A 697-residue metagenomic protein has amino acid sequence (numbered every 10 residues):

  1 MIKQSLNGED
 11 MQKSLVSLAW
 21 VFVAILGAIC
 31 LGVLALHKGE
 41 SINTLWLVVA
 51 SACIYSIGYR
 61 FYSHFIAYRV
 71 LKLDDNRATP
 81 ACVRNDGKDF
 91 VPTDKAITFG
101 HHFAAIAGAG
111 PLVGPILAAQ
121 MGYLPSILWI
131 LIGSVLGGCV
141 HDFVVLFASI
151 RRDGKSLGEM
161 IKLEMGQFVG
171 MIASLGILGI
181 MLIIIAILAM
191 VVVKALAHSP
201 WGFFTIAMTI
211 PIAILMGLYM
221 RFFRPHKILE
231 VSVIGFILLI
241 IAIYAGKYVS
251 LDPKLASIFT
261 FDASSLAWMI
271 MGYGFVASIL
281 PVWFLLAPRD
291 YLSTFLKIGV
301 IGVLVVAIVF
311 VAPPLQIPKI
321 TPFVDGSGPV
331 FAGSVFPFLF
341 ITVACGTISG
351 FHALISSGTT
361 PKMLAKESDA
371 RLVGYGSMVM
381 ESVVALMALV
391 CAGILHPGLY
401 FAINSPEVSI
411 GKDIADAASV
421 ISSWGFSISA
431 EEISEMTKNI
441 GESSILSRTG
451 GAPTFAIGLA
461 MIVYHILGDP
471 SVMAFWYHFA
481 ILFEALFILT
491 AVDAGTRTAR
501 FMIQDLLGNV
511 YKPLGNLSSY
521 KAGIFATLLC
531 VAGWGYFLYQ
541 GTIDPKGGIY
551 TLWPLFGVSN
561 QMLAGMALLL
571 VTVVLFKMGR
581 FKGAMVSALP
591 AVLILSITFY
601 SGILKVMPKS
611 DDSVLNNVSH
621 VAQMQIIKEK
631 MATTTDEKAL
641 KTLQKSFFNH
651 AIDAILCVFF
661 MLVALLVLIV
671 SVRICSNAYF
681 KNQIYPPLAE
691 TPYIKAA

Functional and structural regions predicted by a protein language model:
I2-A24, I57-L112, T294, S334 (+1 more regions): Membrane-interface "cap" regions at the ends of multi-pass membrane proteins
I2-S5, S63-V91, L117, L131 (+6 more regions): Flexible loop linkers connecting adjacent transmembrane helices in multi-pass alpha-helical membrane transporters
A28-S41, L112, L124, L182-H198 (+11 more regions): Transmembrane helix-loop junctions in multi-pass membrane proteins
G32-K38, N43, D89-R152, L163-Q167 (+8 more regions): Membrane-interface helix-loop-helix modules in multi-pass membrane proteins
S41-R60, A118-A148, G158, F203-T209 (+3 more regions): Extracellular loop-to-transmembrane helix junctions
L45-C53, I57-V70, G176, P200-I243 (+7 more regions): Membrane-interface loop-to-helix entry segments
E164-L182, G376-V383, T449-G451, P470-A480 (+4 more regions): Loop-to-transmembrane helix boundary motifs in multi-pass membrane proteins
I308-V324, V379-I457, A494, Y536-G547: Extracellular/periplasmic helix-exit of transmembrane alpha-helices
